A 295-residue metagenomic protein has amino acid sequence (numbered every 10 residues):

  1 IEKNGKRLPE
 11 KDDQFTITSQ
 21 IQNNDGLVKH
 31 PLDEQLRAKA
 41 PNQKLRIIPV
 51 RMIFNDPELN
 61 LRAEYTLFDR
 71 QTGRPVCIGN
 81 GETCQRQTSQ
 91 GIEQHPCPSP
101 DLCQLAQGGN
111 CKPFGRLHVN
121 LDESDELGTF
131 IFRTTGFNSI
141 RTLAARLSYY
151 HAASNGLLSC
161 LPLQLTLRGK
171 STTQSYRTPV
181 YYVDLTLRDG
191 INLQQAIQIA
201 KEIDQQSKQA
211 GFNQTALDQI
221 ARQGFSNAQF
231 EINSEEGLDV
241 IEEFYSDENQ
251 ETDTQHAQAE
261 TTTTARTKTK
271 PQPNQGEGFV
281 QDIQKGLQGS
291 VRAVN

Functional and structural regions predicted by a protein language model:
I1-Q20, I191-N295: Glycine- and charge-rich intrinsically disordered segments
I1-S124, Y176-T178, E231, E260 (+4 more regions): OB-fold ssDNA-binding interfaces and closely related basic DNA-contact patches used across DNA replication/repair
S19, D69, A153-S154, N249: Generic alpha-helical secondary structure signal
E64-T66, T142-A144, S175-R177, I197-I199 (+1 more regions): Generic alpha-helix signal with a bias toward terminal, lower-confidence helices and secondary-structure junctions
Q107-Q194: Extended serine/threonine-enriched, polar tracts that run as long, contiguous segments within proteins
